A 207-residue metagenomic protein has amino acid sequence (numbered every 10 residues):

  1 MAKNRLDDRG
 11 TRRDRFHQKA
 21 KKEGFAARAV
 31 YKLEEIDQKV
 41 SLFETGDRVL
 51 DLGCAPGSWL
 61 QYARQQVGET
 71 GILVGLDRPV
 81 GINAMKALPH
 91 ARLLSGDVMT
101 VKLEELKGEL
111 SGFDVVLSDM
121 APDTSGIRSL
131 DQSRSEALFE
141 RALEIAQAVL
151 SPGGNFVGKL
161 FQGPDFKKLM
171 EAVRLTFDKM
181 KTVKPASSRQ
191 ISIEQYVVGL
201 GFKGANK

Functional and structural regions predicted by a protein language model:
M1-T45: Class I SAM-dependent methyltransferase Rossmann-like catalytic core, especially the SAM/SAH-binding loop
T45-A55: Conserved class I S-adenosyl-L-methionine
P56-G68: Conserved SAM-binding loop of SAM-dependent methyltransferases across substrates and taxa, primarily the Class I
E69-T70, L150-N155: Short glycine-dipeptide loop
L76-S118, P122-D123: S-adenosyl-L-methionine
T124-S135: Glycine/threonine-rich flexible loop motifs
E136-P152: A short glycine-rich, Lys/Arg-flanked "PGG" loop and its adjoining helix->strand segment in the class I
G163-K207: Class I S-adenosyl-L-methionine
